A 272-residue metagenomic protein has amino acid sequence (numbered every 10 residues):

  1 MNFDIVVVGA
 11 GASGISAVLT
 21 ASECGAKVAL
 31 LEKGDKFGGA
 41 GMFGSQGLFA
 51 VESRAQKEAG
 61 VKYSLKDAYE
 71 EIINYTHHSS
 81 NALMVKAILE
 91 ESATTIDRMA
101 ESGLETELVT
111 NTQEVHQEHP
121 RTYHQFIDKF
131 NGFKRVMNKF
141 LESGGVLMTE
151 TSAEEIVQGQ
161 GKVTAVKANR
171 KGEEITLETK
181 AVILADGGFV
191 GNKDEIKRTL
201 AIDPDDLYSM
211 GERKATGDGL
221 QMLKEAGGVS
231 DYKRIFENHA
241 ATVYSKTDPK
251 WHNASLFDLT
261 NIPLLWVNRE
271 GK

Functional and structural regions predicted by a protein language model:
M1-S13, A29: Beta1/beta-strand and adjacent pyrophosphate-binding region of the FAD-binding site in flavoprotein oxidoreductases
A10, E52, D186-G187: Glycine-rich, N-terminal phosphate-binding loop of Rossmann-like dinucleotide-binding domains
A21: Aromatic pocket-lining residues of Rossmann-like dinucleotide-binding sites
K27, K33-V146, D194, L264-E270: Conserved N-terminal/central alpha/beta ligand/cofactor-binding core
Y123, M148, M210-E212, N253-D258: Short Gly/Pro-enriched turn/cap motifs at secondary-structure boundaries
Q125-K180, L220, K224-A226: Helical element adjacent to the flavin cofactor pocket in flavoenzyme catalytic cores
E173, L177, A181-V243: Glycine-rich loop(s) and the adjacent beta-strand/alpha-helix scaffold that form part
L220-K272: An anion/pyrophosphate-binding glycine-rich loop and adjacent beta-alpha core in soluble alpha-beta enzymes
